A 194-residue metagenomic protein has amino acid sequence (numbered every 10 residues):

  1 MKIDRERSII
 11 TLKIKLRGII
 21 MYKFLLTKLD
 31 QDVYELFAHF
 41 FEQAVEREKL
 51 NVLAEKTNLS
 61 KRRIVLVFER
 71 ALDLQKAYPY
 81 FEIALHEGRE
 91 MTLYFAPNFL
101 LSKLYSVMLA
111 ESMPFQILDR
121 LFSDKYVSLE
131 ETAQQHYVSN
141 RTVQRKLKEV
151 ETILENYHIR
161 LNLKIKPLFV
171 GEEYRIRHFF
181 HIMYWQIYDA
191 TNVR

Functional and structural regions predicted by a protein language model:
M1-R194: Inter-domain helical "communication" segments and dimerization helices that couple sensory or membrane-embedded modules
